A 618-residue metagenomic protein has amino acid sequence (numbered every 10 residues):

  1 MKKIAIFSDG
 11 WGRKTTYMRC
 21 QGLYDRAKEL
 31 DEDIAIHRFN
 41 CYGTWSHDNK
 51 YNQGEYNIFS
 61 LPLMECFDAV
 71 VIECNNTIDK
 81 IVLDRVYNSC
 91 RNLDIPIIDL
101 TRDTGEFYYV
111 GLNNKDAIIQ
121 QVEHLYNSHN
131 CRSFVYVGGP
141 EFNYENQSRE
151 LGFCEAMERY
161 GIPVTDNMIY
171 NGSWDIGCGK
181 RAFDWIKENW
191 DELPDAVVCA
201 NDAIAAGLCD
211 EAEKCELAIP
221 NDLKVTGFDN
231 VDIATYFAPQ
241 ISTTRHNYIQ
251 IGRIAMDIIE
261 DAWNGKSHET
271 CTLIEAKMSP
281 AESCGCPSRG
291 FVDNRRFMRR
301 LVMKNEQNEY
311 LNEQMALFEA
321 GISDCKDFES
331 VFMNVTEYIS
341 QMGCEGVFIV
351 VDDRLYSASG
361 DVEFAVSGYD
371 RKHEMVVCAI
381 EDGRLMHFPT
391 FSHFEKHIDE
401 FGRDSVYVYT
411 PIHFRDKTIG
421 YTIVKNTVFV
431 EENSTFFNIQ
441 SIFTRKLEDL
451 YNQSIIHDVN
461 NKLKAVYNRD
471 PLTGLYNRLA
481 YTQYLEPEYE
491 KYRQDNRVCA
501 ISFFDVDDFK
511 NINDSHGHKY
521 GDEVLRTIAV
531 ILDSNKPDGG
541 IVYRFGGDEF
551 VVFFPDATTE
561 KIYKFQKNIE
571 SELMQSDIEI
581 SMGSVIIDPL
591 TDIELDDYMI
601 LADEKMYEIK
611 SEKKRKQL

Functional and structural regions predicted by a protein language model:
M1-F318, C325: Bacterial carbohydrate/catabolite-sensing allosteric modules
N294, H518, Y563-E570, M574 (+1 more regions): Catalytic-core segments of nucleotide cyclases and related cyclic-nucleotide turnover enzymes
H397-E400, D404-H413: A short, aliphatic-rich beta-strand micro-motif
V428-E448, I455-K462: Amphipathic alpha-helical "output/dimerization" segments
K464-A465, R478-V498, A529-P537: Short regulatory alpha-helical coupling segments that immediately precede and/or link into cyclic nucleotide signaling
K464-Y484, F504-H518, R526: Conserved nucleotide-binding and Mg2+-coordinating catalytic segments in signaling enzymes
N496, F509, T527-I528, F550: Hydrophobic framework residues that shape the active-site pocket of cyclic nucleotide turnover catalytic cores
I541-R544: A short pre-motif secondary-structure segment
